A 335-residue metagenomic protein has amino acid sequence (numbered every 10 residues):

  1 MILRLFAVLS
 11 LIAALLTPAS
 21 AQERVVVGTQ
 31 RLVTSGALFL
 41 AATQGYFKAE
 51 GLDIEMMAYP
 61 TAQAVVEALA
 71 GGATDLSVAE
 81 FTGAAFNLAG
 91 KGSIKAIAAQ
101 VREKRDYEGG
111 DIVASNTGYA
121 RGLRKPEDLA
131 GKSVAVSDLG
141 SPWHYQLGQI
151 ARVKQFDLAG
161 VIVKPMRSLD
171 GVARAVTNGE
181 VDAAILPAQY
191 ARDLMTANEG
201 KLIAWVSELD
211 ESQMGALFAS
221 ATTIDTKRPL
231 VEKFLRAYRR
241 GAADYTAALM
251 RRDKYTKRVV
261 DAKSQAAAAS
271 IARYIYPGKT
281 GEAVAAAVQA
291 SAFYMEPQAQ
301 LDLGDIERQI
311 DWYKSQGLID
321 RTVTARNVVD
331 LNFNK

Functional and structural regions predicted by a protein language model:
R4-A14: Bacterial N-terminal signal peptides
L16-A21: Sec/Tat signal peptide C-region and signal peptidase I cleavage site
E23-D157, I162-M166, D182-A188, I203-W205 (+1 more regions): Short, glycine-/small- and polar/acidic-enriched structural segments that line small-molecule recognition paths
A64-V66, G83-A84, G171-A175, A191 (+1 more regions): Short, hydrophobic alpha-helical packing/hinge segments within bilobed ligand-binding/sensory domains
R102-D111, T196-T223, L235, A242 (+2 more regions): Periplasmic-binding protein-like
A175-N178, A183, L194, L202 (+4 more regions): A residue-level marker of the well-folded mature domains of exported/periplasmic proteins
D225-L318: Secondary-structure end/capping motifs
Q309, K314-K335: Long, low-complexity C-terminal extensions of enzymes
